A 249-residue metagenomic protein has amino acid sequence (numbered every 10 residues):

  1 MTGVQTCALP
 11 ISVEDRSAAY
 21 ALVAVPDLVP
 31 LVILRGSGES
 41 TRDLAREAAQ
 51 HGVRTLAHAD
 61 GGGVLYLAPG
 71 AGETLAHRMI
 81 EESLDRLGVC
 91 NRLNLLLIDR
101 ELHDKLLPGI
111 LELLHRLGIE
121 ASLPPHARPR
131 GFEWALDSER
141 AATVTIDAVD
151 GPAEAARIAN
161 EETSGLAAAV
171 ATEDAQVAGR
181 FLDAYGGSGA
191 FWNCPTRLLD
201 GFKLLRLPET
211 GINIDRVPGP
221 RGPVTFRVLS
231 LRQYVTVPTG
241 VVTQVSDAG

Functional and structural regions predicted by a protein language model:
T2-L9: Short, small-residue-biased leader/transition segments that mark boundaries at the very start of proteins
P10-P26: A structured beta-alpha segment of the ubiquitous adenosine-cofactor-binding alpha/beta core
P10-V13, I33-G36, T55-H58, A121-P124 (+2 more regions): General beta-strand structural signal in soluble alpha/beta enzymes
V23-L31, V89-N94, N160-G165: Short, surface-exposed connector motifs at secondary-structure boundaries
D27, A48-H51, S83, L111-R116 (+3 more regions): Short, solvent-exposed amphipathic alpha-helical segments in soluble enzyme and RNA/protein-processing domains
R35, D99-E101, P124-H126, D147-D150 (+1 more regions): Structural motif
S40-T143: ALDH superfamily catalytic-core signature
F132-G249: Conserved C-terminal structural/oligomerization subdomain of aldehyde/semialdehyde dehydrogenase
